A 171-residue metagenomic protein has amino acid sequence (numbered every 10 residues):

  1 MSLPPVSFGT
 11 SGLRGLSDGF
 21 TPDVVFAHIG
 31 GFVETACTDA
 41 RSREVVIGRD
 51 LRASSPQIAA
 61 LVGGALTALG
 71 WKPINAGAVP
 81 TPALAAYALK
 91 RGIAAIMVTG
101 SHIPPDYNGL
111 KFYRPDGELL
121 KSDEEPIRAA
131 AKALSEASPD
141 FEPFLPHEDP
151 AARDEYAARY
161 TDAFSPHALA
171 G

Functional and structural regions predicted by a protein language model:
M1-L3, L16, V24, N108-G171: Gly/Ser/Thr-enriched, mixed-charge loops and adjacent short helices that form phosphate/oxyanion-binding elements
P5-D18: Generic N-terminal amphipathic, Lys/Arg-enriched alpha-helix
G15-G19, W71-I74: A short glycine/serine-rich beta->alpha loop
G19-D23, A53: Glycine- and acidic-residue-enriched helix-capping/strand-helix junction motifs
A27, G31-T35, L61, A83-A86 (+3 more regions): Alpha-helical scaffold segments in soluble metabolic enzymes
I29-V45, A163-A170: Glycine-rich phosphate/diphosphate-binding loops that line cofactor/substrate pockets in enzymes
V33, A40-P115: Ferredoxin-reductase
